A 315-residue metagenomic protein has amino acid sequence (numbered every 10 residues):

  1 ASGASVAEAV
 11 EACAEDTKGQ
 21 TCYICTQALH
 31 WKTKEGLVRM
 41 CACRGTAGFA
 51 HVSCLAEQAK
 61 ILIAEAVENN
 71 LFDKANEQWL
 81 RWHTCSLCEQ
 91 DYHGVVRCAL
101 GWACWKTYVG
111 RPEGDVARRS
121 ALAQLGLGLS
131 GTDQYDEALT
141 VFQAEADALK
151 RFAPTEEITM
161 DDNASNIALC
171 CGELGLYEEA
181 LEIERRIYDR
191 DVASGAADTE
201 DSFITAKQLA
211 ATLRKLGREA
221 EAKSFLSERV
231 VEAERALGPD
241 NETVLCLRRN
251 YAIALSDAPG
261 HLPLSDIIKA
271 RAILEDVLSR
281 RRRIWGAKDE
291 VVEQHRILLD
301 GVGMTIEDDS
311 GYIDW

Functional and structural regions predicted by a protein language model:
A1-C13, Q27-W31, A47, V52-W315: Intrinsic-disorder-linked linear interaction elements in eukaryotic regulatory proteins
T17-T26: P-loop NTP-binding cores centered on the Walker
G19, V38, W82: Residues immediately within or flanking Cys/His clusters that coordinate Zn2+ in small zinc-binding modules
Y23, A42, S86: Cys/His/Pro-rich metal-binding microdomains
I24, H30, L37-M40: Soluble N-terminal domains of membrane-associated systems
E35-C43, W102-C104: Short linear capping/connector segments at secondary-structure termini
